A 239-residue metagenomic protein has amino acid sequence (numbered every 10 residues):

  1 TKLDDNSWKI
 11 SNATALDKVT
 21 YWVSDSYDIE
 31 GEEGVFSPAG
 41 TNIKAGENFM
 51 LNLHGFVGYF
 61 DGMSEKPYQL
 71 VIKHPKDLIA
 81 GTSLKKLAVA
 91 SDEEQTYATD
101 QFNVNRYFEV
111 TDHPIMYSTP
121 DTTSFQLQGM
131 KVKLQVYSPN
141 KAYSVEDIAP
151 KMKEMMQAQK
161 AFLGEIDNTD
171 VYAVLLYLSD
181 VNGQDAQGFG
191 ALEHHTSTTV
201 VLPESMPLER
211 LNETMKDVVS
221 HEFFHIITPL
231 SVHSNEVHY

Functional and structural regions predicted by a protein language model:
K2-T169, Q187-G190: Non-catalytic architectural context of zinc metalloproteases
D121-Y239: Juxtacatalytic substrate-recognition/specificity segment
